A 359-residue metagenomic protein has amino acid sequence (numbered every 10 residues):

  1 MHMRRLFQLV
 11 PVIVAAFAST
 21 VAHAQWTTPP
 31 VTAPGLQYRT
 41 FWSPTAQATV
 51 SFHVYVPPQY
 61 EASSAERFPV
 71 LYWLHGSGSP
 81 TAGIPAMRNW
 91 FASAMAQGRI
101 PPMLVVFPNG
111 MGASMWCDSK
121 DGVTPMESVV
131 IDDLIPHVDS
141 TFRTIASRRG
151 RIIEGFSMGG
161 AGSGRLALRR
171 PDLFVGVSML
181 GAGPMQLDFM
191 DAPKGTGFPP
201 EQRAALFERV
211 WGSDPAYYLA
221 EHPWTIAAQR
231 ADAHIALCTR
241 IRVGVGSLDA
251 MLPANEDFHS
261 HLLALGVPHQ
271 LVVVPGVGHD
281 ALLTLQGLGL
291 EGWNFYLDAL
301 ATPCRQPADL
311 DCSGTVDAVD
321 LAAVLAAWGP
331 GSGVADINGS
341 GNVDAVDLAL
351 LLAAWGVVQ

Functional and structural regions predicted by a protein language model:
M1-L6: N-terminal secretory signal peptides that target proteins for export/translocation
L9-A18: Bacterial N-terminal signal peptides
H23-C304: Non-catalytic cap/lid and distal C-terminal segments of serine-dependent acyl enzymes
T302-Q359: Cellulosome-associated attachment modules in secreted, modular CAZymes
